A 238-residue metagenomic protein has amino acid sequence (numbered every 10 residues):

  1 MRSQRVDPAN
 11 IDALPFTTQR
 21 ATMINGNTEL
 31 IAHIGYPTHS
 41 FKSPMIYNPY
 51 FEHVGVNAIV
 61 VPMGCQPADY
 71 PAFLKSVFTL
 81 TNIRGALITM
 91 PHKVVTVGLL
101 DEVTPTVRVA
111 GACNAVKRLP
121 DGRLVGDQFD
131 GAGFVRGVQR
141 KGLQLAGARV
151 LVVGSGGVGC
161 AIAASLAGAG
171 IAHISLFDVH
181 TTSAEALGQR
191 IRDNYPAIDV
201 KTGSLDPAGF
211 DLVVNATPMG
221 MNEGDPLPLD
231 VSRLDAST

Functional and structural regions predicted by a protein language model:
R2-V6, A13: N-terminal amphipathic/hydrophobic targeting modules at extreme N-termini, encompassing cleavable Sec/SRP-type signal
I24-L143: Phosphate/diphosphate ligand-binding glycine-rich loop within oxidoreductases
L30, R149, A172-H173: Residues at the starts of beta-strands that form the adenosine-phosphate
G35, Q128, G147-G168: Glycine-rich adenosine-cofactor-binding loop
I88-V95, V158, P218-M221: Short glycine-rich anion-binding loops that position phosphate/pyrophosphate groups of nucleotides and phosphorylated
L143-A148, D235-A236: Short helix-loop-beta connector
I171-N194: NAD(P)-binding Rossmann-fold cofactor-contacting core
R192-T238: Rossmann-like adenosine-cofactor binding region
